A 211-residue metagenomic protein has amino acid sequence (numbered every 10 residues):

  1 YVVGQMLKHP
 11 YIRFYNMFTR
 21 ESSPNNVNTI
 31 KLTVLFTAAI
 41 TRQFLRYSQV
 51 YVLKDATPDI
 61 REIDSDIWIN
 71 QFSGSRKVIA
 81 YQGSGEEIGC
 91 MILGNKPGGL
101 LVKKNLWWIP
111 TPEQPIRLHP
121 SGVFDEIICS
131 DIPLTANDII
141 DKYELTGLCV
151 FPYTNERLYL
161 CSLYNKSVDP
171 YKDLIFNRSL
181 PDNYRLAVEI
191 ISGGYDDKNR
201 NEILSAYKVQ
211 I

Functional and structural regions predicted by a protein language model:
Y1, R13-S23, R46, L53-E62: Structured alpha/beta reader/binder surfaces that contact nucleic acids or chromatin modification marks
V2-P10: Short beta-strand-centered aromatic/proline hotspots
M6-L7, M17, N105-L106: Surface loops and adjacent helix of pleckstrin homology
R13-T41: Short solvent-exposed strand/turn elements
F36-W107: Long, low-complexity intrinsically disordered regions
Q82-I211: A eukaryote-biased signal for long
